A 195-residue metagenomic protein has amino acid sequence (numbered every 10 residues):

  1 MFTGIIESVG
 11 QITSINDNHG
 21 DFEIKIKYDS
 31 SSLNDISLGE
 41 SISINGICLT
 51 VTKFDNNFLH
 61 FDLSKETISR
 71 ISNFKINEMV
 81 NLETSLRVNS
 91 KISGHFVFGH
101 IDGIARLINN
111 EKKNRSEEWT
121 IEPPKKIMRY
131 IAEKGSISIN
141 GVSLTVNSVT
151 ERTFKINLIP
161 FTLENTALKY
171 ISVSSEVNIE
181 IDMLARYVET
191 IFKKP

Functional and structural regions predicted by a protein language model:
M1-P195: Conserved loop->alpha-helix
